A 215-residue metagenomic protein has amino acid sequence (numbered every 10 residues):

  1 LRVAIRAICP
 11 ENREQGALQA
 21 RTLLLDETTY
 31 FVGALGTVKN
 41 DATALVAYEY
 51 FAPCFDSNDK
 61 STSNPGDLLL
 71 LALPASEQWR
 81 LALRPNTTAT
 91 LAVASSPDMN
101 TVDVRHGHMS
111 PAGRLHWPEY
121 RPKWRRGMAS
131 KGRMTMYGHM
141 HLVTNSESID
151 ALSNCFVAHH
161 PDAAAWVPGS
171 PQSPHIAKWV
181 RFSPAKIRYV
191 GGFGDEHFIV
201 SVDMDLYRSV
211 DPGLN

Functional and structural regions predicted by a protein language model:
L1-N215: Binding-site signature for planar aromatic cofactors or substrates
